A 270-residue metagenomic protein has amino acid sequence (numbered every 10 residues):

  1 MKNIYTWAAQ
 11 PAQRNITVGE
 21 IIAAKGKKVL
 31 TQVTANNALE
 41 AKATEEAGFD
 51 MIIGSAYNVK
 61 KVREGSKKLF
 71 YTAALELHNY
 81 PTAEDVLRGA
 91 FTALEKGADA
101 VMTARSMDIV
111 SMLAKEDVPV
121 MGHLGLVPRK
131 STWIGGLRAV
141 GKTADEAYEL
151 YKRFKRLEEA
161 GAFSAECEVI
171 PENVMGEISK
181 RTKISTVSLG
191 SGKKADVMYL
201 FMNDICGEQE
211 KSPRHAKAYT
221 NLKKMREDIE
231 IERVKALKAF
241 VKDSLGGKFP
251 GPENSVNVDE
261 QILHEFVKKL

Functional and structural regions predicted by a protein language model:
K2-L270: Alpha/beta enzyme core
